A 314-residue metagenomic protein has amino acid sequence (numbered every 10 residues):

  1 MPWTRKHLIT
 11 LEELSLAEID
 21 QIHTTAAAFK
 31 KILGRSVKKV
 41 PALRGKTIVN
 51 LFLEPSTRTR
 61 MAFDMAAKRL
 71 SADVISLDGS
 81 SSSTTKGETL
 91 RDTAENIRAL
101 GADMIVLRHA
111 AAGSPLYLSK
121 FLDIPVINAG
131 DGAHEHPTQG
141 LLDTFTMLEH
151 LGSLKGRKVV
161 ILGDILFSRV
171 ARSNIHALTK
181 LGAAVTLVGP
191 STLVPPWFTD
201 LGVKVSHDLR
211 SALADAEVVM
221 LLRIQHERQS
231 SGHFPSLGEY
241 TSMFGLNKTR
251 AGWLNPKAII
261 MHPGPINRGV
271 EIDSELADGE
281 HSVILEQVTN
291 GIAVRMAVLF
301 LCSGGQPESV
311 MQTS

Functional and structural regions predicted by a protein language model:
M1-M65: Positively charged, low-complexity intrinsically disordered leader regions
V37-L148, R268: Phosphate/diphosphate ligand-binding glycine-rich loop within oxidoreductases
L43-I48, K155-V159, K257: Phosphate-coordination loops involved in phosphoryl transfer and adenosine-cofactor binding
L53-M65, E149-L222: Glycine-rich phosphate/diphosphate-binding loop of Rossmann-like nucleotide-binding domains
I124, G182-A184, W253-I259: A short helix->loop->beta-strand "cap" motif at the edges of active sites that frequently abuts
F198-E275: Rossmann-like adenosine-cofactor binding region
K257-A258, P263-S314: Adenosine-phosphate binding glycine-rich loop
